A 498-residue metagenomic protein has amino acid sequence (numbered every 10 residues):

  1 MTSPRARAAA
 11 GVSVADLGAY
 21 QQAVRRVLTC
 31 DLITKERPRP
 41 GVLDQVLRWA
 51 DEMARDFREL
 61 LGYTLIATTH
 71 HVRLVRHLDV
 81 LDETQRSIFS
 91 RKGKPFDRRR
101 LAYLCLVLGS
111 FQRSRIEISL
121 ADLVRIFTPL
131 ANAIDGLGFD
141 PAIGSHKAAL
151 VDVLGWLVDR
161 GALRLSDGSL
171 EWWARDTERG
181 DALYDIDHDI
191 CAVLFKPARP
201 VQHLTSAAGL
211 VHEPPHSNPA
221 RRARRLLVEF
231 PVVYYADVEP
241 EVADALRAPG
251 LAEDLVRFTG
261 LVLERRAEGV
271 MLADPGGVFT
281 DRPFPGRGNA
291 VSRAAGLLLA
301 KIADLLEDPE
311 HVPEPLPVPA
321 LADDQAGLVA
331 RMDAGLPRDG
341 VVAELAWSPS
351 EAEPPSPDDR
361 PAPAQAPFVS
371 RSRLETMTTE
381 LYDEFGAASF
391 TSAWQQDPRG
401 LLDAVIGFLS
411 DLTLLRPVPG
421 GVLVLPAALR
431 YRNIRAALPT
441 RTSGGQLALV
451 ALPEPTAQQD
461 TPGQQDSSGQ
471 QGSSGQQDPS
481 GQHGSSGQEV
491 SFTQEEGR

Functional and structural regions predicted by a protein language model:
M1-R91, D167-L183, I190-P319: Eukaryotic partner-binding/assembly regions in large regulatory complexes
V24-D44, S114-F139, V232-D237, P363-Q396: Short acidic, hydrophobic short linear motifs in intrinsically disordered regions
R48-M53, A142-D159, W394-F408: Short amphipathic alpha-helical interaction segments
L61-L65, L154, V158-S169, F258-E264 (+1 more regions): A short, conserved structural fragment
R98-S119, A294-F368: Positively charged, polyanion-binding regions of nucleic-acid-associated proteins
V107-I190: Internal, well-ordered domain-core segments that constitute the primary functional module of diverse proteins
R164, G168-A208, A273, D411-D460 (+1 more regions): C-terminal engagement modules used by replication, chromatin/transcription, nuclear envelope/ESCRT, and ubiquitin
Q458-Q488: Long, intrinsically disordered low-complexity tandem-repeat segments
